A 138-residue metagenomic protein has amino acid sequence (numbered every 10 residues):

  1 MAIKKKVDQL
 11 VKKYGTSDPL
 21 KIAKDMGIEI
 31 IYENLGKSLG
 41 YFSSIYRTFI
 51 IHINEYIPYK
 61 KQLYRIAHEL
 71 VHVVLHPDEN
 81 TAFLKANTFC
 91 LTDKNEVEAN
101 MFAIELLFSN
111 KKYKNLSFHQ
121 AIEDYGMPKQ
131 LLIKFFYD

Functional and structural regions predicted by a protein language model:
M1-D138: Active-site hotspot residues in diverse enzymes, especially metal/ion-binding acidic/histidine motifs
